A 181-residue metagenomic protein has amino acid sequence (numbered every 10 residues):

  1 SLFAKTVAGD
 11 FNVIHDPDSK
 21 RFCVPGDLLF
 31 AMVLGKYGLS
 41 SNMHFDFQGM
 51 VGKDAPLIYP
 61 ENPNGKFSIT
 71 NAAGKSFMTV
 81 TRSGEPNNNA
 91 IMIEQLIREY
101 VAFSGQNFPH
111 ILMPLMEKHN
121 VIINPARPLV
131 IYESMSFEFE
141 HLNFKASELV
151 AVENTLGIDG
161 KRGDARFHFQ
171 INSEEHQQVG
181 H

Functional and structural regions predicted by a protein language model:
S1-G38: N-terminal ordered "arm"
S1-K5, G49-V51, E61-E148, L156-H181: HotDog/MaoC-like acyl-thioester-processing domains
N12, P56, N120-I122: Glycine-centered secondary-structure boundary/capping sites
V24-F67: Extended, compositionally biased flexible segments
